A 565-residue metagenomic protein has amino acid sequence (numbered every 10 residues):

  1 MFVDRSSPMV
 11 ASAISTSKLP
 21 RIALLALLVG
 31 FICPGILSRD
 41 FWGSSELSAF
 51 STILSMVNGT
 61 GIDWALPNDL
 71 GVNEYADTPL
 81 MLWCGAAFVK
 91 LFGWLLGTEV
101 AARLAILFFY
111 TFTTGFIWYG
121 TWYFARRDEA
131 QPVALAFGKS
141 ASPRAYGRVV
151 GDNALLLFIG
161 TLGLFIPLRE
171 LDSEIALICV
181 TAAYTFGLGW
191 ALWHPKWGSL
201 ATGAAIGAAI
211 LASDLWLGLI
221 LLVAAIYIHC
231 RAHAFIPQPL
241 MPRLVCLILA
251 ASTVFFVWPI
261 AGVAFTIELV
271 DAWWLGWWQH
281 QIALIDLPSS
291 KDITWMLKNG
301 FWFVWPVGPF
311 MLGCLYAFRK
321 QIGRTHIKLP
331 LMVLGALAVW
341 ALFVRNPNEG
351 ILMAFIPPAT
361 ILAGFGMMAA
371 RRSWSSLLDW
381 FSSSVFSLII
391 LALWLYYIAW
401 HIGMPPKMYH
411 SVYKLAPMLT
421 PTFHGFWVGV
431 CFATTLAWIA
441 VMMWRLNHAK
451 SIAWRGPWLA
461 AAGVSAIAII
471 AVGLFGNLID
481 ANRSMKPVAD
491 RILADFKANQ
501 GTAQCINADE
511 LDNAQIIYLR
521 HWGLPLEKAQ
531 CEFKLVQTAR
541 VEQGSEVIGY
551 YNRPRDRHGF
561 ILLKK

Functional and structural regions predicted by a protein language model:
M1-C33, P242-A251: Start-transfer (signal-anchor) and selected internal transmembrane alpha helices of multi-pass inner/ER membrane
S48-G59, A204-L329, V333-E349, I361 (+1 more regions): Transmembrane-lumen/periplasm boundary regions of multi-pass, lipid-linked membrane glycan transferases
A49-N73, L80, A87-K90: Extracytosolic helix-loop segments that constitute the early lumenal/periplasmic catalytic or substrate-binding loops
L70, G429-L446, S451-K564: Short periplasmic/luminal acceptor-recognition loop of GT-C membrane glycosyltransferases, typified by
P79, W83, F92-G120, G147-R148 (+2 more regions): Loop-to-helix entry region of an early transmembrane alpha helix in multi-pass inner-membrane enzymes
L104-P143, G160, A183: Transmembrane-helix motifs of polytopic, lipid-linked glycan transferases
A145, V149, Y184-A201, I206-A209 (+1 more regions): Membrane-interface transmembrane helices that cradle and orient dolichyl/undecaprenyl
G163-L177, L217: Short acidic/glycine- and proline-prone juxtamembrane loop motifs at membrane-interface regions of multi-pass membrane
